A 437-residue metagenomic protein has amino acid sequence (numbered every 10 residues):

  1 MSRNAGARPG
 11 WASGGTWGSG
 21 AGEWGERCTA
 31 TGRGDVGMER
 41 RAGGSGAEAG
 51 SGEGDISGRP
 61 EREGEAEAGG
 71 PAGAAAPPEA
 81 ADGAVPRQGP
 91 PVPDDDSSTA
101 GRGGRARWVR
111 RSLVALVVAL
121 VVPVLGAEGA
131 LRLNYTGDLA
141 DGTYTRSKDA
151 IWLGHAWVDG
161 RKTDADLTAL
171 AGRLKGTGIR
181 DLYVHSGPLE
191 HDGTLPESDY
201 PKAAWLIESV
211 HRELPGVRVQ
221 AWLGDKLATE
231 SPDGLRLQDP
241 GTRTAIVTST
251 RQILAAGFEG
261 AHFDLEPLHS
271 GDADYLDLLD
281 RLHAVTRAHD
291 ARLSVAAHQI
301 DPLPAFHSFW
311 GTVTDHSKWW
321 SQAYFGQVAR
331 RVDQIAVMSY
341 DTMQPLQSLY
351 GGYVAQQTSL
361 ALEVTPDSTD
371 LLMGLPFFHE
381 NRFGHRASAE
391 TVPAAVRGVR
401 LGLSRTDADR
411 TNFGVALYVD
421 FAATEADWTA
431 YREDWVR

Functional and structural regions predicted by a protein language model:
S2-R110: N-terminal Lys/Arg-rich, disordered targeting/topogenic segments
G104, V109, E128-I151, K162: N-terminal carbohydrate-binding accessory modules
R110-A130: Hydrophobic membrane-insertion alpha-helices, especially the h-region of bacterial N-terminal signal peptides
G126-L131, Y340, E363-R437: Substrate-binding cleft of secreted/luminal carbohydrate-active enzymes
D141-L167, R173-G176, D181, H185-A329: Chitinase-like catalytic core of GlcNAc-active glycosidases
L182, F263, I335, M373 (+1 more regions): Conserved, mostly hydrophobic/aromatic
G187, E266, Y340-D341, D420: Flexible loop residues that form catalytic and substrate-binding hotspots at small-molecule/glycan-binding clefts
G271-D272, L293-L362, G384-L401: Extracellular glycoside hydrolase catalytic/binding regions
